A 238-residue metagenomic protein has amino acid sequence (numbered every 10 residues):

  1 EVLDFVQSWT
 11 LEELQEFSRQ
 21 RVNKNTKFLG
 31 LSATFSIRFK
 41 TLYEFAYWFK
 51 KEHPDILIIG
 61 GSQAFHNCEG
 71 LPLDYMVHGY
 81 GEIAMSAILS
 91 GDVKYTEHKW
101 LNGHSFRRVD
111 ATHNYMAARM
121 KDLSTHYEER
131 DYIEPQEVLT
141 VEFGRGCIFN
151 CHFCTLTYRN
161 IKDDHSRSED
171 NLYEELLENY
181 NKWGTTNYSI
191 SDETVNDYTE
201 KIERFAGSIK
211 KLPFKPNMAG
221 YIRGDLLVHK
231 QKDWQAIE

Functional and structural regions predicted by a protein language model:
E1-L176, Y180-G184: Acidic, low-complexity intrinsically disordered segments
E169, Y173-E238: Conserved SAM/AdoMet-binding glycine-rich loop
